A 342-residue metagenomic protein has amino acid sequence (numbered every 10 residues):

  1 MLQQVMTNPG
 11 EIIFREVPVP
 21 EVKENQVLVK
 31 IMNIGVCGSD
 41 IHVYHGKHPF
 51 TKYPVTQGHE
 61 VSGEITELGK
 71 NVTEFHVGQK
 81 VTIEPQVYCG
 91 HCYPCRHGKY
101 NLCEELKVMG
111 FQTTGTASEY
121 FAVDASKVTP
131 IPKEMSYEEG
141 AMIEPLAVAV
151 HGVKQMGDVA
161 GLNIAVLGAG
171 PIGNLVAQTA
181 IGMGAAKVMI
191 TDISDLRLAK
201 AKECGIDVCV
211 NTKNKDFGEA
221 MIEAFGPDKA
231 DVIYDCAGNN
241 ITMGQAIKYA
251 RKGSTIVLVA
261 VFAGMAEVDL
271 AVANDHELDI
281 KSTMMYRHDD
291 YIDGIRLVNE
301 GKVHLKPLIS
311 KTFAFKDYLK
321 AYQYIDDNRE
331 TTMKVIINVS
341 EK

Functional and structural regions predicted by a protein language model:
Q3, G244-K248, H288-K342: C-terminal hydrophobic helical "lid"/dimerization subdomain of Rossmann-like NAD(P)H-dependent oxidoreductases
Q3-E21, G38-E67, T82-I83, Y100-T114: N-terminal glycine-rich cofactor-binding segment
P20-I34, K47-Y93, K127, P132-E134: Glycine-rich beta-strand-centered segment in the early N-terminal region that forms part of a ligand/cofactor-binding
K47, I193-S194, F262, Y286: Residues in the short beta-alpha loop(s) of Rossmann-like NAD(P)-binding domains
C89-L167: NAD(P)H dinucleotide-binding glycine-rich loop of Rossmann-like/cofactor-binding domains, especially the beta1-alpha1
M135-N214: Mid-domain Rossmann-like dinucleotide-binding core that forms the NAD(H)/NADP(H) cofactor-binding site
M156-A160, A199, C204-D279, L319: Glycine-rich cofactor phosphate-binding loops and adjacent beta1-alpha1 units of small-molecule cofactor enzyme domains
